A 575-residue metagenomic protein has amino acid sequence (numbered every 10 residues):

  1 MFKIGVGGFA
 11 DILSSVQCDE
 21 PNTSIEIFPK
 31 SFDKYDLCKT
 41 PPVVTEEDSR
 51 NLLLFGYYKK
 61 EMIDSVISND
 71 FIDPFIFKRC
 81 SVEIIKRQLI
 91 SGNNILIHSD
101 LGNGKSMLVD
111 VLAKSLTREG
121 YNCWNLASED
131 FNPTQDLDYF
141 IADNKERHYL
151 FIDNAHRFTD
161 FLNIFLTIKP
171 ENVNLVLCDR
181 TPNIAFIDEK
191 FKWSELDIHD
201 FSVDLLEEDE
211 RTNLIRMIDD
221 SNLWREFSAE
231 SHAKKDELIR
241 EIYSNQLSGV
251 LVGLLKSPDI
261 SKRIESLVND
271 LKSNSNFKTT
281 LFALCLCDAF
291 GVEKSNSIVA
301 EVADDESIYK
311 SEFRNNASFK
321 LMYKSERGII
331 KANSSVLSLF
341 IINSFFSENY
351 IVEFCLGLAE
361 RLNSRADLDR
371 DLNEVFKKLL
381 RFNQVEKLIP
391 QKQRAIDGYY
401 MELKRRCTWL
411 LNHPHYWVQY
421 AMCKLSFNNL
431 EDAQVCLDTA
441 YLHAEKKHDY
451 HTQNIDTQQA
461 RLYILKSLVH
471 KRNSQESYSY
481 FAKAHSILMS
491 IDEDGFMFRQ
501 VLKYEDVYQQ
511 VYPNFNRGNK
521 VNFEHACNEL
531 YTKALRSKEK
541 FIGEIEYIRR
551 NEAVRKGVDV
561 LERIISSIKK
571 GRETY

Functional and structural regions predicted by a protein language model:
M1-G56, E61, R216, E539-I542 (+2 more regions): Acidic metal-coordinating catalytic centers involved in nucleic-acid phosphodiester chemistry
K3-L13, E171-K234: Alpha-helical sensor/transducer elements of the RecA-like P-loop NTPase core
E26-K34, V109, D204-V292: Amphipathic alpha-helical "lid/sensor" segments that cap RecA-like P-loop NTPase cores
S49-K86: N-terminal pre-Walker A segment at the start of P-loop NTPase domains
I90-V109: Walker A/P-loop nucleotide-binding motif
N122-P170, N174-T181: Conserved P-loop NTPase "ATPase switch" module shared by AAA+ and STAND
A289-T457, R461: C-terminal leucine-rich, beta-strand-based interaction scaffolds used for sensing/assembly
C355-A359, K392-C407, E431-A444, N473-D492 (+2 more regions): Alpha-helical repeat scaffolds
